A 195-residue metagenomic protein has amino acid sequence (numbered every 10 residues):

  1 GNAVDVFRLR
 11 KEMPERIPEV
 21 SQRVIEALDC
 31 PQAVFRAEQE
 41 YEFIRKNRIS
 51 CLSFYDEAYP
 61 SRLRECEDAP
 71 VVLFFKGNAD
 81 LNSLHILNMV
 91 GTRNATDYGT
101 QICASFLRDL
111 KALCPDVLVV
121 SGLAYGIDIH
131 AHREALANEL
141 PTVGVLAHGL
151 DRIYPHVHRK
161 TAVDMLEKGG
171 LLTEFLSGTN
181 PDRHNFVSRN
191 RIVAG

Functional and structural regions predicted by a protein language model:
G1-E57: Short, small/acidic-rich helices and loops at N termini and domain boundaries of DNA replication/processing enzymes
E42-N47, S53-G195: Glycine-biased, small-residue-rich flexible motifs in mid-sequence functional cores and linkers
